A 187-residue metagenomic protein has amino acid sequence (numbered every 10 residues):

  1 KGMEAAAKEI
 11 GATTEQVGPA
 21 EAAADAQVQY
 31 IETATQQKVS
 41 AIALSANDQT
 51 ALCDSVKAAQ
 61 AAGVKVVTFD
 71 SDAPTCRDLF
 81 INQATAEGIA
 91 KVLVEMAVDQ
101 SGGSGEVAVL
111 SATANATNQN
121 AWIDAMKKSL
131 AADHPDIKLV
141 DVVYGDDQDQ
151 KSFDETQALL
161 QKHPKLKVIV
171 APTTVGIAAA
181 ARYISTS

Functional and structural regions predicted by a protein language model:
K1-S187: A residue-level marker of the well-folded mature domains of exported/periplasmic proteins
